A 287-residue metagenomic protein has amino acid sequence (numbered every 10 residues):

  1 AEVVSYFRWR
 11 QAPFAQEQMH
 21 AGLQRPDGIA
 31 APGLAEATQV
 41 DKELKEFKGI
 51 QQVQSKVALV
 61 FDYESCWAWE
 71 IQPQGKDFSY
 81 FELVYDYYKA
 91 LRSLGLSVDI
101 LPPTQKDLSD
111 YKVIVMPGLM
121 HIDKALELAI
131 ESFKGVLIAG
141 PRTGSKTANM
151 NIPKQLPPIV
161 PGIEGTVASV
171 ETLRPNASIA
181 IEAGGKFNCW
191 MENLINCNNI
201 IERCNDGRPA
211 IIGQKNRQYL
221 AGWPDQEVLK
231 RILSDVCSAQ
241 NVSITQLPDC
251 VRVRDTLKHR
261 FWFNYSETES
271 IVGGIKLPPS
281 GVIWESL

Functional and structural regions predicted by a protein language model:
A1-F81, A168, R174-A177, I201-N205 (+1 more regions): Hydrophobic targeting/anchoring helices
V3-Y6, A58-L59, I100, V115 (+2 more regions): Structural recognition of the beta-strand scaffold that forms the well-ordered cores of secreted hydrolase catalytic
G33-E36, V40, Y87, L126-A129: A general structural detector for well-ordered alpha-helical segments in enzyme core domains, enriched
V57, V98, I114, Q214 (+1 more regions): Hydrophobic, well-ordered secondary-structure elements that form the walls of internal hydrophobic environments
Y87-L108: A short, well-structured beta->alpha microelement
R92-L96, V115-M120: Short, flexible loop segments at the rims of nucleotide/cofactor-binding pockets, characterized by
L108-I114: Short acidic/histidine-rich motifs immediately flanking catalytic phosphotransfer sites in two-component signaling
P117-L287: A conserved amphipathic helix/loop scaffold that creates a polar/acidic microenvironment used either to coordinate
